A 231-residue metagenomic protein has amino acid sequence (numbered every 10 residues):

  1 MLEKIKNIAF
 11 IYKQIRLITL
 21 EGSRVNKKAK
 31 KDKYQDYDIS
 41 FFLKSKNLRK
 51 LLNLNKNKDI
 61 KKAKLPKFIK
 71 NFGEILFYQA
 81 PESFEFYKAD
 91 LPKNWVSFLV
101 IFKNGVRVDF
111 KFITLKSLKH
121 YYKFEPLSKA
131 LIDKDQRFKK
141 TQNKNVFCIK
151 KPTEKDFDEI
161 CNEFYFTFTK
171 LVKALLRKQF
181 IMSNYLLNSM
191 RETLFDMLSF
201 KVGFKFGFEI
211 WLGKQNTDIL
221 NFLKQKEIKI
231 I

Functional and structural regions predicted by a protein language model:
M1-R16, E21-K33, S40-F110: Metal-dependent nucleotidyltransferase catalytic core
K4, S45-K62, K144, F204-L220 (+1 more regions): Short, surface-exposed, charge-dense and proline/glycine-enriched linear segments
V25-N26, K46, L115-S117, F204-K205: Short, solvent-exposed loop/turn segments at secondary-structure junctions
K30-K33, Y122-K123, L212: Short aromatic-enriched loop/helix-cap "lid" or pocket-rim segments at secondary-structure transitions that line
D38, L52-L54, L186, L194-F195: Residue-level signature of transmembrane alpha-helix interfaces in integral membrane proteins
K44, I113, N188-S189: Histidine- and/or cysteine-centered catalytic micro-motif in compact active-site loops
A63-R177, M182: Conserved NTP/Mg2+-binding pocket subregion across the NTase superfamily
C148-I231: Conserved nucleotidyltransferase catalytic core and NTase-mimicking acidic/glycine-rich helix/loop elements in nucleic
